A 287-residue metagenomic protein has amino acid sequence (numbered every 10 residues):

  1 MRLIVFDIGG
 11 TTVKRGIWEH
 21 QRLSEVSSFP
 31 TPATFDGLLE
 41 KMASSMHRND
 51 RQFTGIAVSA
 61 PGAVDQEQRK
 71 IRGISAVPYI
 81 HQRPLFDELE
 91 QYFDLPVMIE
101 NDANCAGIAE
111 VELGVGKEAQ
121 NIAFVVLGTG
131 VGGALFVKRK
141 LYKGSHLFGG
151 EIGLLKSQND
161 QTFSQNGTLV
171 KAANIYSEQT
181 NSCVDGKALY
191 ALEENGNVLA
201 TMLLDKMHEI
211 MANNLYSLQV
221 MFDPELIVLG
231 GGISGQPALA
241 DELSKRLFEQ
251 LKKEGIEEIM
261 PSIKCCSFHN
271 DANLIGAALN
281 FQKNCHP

Functional and structural regions predicted by a protein language model:
M1-G55, Q66-K70, D87-L95, E112-A119 (+1 more regions): ATP-binding/phosphotransfer module of carbohydrate and carboxylate kinases, centering on a glycine-rich
D7, A57-P61, F124-G130: Short beta-strand segments
E19, A60, E67, V137-K138: A cytosolic small-molecule/anion-sensing beta-strand core signal
T31-A33, Y79, F148-E151: A short acidic/small-residue loop/turn micro-motif
K70-Q82: A charged helix-plus-loop insertion that forms the helical arch/lid used to bind and gate nucleic-acid substrates
V97-N101: General beta-strand structural signal in soluble alpha/beta enzymes
D102, G128, A277: Active-site glycine-centered loops adjacent to acidic/histidine catalytic or metal-binding residues that shape
E118-G167: Glycine-rich phosphate-binding loop of actin/hexokinase-like ATP-binding domains
